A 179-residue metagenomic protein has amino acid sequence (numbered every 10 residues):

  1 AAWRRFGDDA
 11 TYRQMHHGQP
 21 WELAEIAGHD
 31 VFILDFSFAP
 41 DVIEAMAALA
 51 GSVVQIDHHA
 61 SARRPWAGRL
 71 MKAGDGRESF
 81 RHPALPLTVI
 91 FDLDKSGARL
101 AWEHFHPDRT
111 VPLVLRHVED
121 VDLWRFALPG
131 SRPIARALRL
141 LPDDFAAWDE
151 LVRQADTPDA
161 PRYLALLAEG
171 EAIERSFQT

Functional and structural regions predicted by a protein language model:
A1-R139, R175-Q178: Replace "Mg2+/Mn2+-dependent" with "divalent metal-dependent
A127-T179: Mixed-charge interfacial surface used for oligomerization/domain docking and macromolecular partner engagement
